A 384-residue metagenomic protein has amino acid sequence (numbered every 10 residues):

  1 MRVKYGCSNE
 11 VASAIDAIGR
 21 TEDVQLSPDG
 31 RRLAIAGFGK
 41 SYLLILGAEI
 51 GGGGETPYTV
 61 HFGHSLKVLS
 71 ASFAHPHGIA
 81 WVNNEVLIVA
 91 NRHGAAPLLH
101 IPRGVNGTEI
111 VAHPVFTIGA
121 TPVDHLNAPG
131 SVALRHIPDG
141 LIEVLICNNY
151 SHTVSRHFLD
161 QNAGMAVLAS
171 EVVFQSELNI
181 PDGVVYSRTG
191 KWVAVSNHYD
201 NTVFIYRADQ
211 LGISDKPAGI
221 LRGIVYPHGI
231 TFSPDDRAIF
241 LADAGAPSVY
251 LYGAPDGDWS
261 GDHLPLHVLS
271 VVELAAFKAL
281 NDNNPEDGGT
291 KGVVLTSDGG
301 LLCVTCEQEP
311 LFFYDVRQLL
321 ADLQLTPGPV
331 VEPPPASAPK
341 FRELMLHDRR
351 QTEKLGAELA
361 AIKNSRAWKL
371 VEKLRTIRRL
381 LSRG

Functional and structural regions predicted by a protein language model:
M1-G19, V60-S65: A short helix->beta-strand "capping" segment at the edge of beta-propeller domains
V11, I15-P28, S70-V82, G119-I137 (+3 more regions): Beta-rich, blade/repeat-based domains predominating in secreted/periplasmic proteins but also intracellular
I35-G39, V82, V89-H93, V144-Y150 (+6 more regions): Conserved beta-strand positions in repeat-built beta-propeller and related beta-rich domains
S41-L44, A95-L98, H152-V154, N201-V203 (+2 more regions): Structural signal for beta-propeller blades
I45-Y58, L98-I110, H157-M165, R207-I213 (+2 more regions): Short loop/turn segments immediately following beta-strands, especially the blade-tip and inter-blade linker loops
V225-W259: Loop/turn-rich, solvent-exposed surfaces of beta-rich toroidal or solenoidal domains
D287-A336: Blade-level signature of beta-propeller repeat domains, shared across WD40, Kelch, NHL, RCC1 and BNR/Asp-box propellers
T326-G384: Boundary detector for helix-to-coil junctions that initiate low-complexity/charged tails
